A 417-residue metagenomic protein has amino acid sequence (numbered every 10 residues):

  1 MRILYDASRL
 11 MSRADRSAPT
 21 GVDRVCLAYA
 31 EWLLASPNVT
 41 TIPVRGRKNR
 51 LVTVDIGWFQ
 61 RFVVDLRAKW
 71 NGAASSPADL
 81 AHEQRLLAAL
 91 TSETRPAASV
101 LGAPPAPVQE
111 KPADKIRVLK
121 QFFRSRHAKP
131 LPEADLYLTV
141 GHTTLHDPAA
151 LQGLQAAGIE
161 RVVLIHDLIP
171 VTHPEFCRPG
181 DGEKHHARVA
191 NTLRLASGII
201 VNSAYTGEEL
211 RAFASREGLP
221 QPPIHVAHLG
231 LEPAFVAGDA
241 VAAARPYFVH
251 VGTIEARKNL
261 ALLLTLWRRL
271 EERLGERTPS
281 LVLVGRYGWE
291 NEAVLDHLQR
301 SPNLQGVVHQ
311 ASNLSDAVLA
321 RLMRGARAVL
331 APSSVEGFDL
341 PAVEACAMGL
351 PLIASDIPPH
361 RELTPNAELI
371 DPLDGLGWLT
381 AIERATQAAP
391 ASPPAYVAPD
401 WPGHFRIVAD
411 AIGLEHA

Functional and structural regions predicted by a protein language model:
M1-A417: Carbohydrate transferase catalytic cores enriched for Leloir-type hexosyltransferases
